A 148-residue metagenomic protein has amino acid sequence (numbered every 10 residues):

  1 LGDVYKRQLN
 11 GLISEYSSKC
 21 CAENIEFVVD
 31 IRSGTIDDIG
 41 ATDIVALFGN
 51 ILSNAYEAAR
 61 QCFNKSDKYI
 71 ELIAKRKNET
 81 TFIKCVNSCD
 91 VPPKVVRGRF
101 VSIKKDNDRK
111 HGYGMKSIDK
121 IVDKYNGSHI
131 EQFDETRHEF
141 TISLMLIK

Functional and structural regions predicted by a protein language model:
L1-Y5: Short, small-residue-biased leader/transition segments that mark boundaries at the very start of proteins
K6-C21: Short beta-to-alpha transition helix within the HATPase_c
V28-F48, D106: Conserved short strand/loop->alpha-helix "switch" segment adjacent to the catalytic nucleotide/phosphoryl-transfer site
A41-K65, K124: Conserved ATP-binding N-box helix of the HATPase_c
K65-E79: Short beta-strand/loop element within the Bergerat-fold HATPase_c
E79-G112: Glycine-rich/acidic phosphate-handling loop/turn and adjacent ATP-lid/helix of nucleotide-binding kinase/ATPase domains
G114-I121: Short alpha-helical Gxxx[C/S/T] motif in the catalytic ATP-binding
D123-D134: Glycine-rich ATP-binding loops of the HATPase_c
